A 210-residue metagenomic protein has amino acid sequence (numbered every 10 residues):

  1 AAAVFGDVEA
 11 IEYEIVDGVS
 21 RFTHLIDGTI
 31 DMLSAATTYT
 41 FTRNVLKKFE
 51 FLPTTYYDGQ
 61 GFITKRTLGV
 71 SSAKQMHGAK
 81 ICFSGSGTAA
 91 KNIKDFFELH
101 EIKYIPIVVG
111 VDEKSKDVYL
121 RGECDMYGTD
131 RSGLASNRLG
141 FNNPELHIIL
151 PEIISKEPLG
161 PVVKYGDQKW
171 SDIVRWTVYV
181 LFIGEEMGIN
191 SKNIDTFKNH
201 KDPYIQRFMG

Functional and structural regions predicted by a protein language model:
A1, D17-R21, T29, L33 (+5 more regions): Stable alpha-helical elements in mature extracytoplasmic
A1-F5, E9, T38, D58-K114: Bilobed "Venus flytrap"/periplasmic-binding protein-like clamshell domains and structurally analogous long
A1-V4, R66-V70, K74, A79-K80 (+3 more regions): Extended ligand-binding regions for polar small-molecule ligands
A2-G6, I26-I30, T67, I81 (+4 more regions): Sec-exported extracytoplasmic/periplasmic mature domains
G6-Q75, R131-S155: Acidic, polar ligand-binding/catalytic clefts
L25-I26, M76, S115-G122, P161 (+1 more regions): Hydrophobic residues within well-ordered alpha-helices
L33-A36, F41, P53, G110-E113 (+3 more regions): Terminal targeting/leader modules
R43-K47, N92-I93, K116-V118, N137-L139 (+1 more regions): Short, charged, surface-exposed secondary-structure boundary motifs
